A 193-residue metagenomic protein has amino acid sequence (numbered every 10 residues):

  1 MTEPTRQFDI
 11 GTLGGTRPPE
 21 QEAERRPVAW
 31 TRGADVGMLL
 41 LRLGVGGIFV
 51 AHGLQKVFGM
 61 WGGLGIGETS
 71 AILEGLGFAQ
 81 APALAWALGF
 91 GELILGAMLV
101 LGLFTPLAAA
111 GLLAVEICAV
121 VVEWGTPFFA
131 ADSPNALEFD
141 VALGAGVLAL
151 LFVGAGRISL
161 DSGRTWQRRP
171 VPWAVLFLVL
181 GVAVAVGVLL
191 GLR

Functional and structural regions predicted by a protein language model:
M1-K56, L107-R193: Extended, low-polarity transmembrane helix blocks
L43, I48, H52-L88: Solvent-exposed, well-ordered loop and adjacent helix/strand elements within mature globular domains that form
I66, A79-Q80, M98-V100, L143: Alpha-helix boundary/capping detector
G67, A71, L88, G102 (+2 more regions): Internal, well-ordered alpha-helical scaffold/interface segments that support domain packing or protein-protein contacts
E74, F78, L95-M98, G102-T105 (+1 more regions): Generic short alpha-helical segment signal, independent of protein family or function, capturing local helix propensity
A83-L101, L107-A110: Hydrophobic alpha-helical transmembrane segments
